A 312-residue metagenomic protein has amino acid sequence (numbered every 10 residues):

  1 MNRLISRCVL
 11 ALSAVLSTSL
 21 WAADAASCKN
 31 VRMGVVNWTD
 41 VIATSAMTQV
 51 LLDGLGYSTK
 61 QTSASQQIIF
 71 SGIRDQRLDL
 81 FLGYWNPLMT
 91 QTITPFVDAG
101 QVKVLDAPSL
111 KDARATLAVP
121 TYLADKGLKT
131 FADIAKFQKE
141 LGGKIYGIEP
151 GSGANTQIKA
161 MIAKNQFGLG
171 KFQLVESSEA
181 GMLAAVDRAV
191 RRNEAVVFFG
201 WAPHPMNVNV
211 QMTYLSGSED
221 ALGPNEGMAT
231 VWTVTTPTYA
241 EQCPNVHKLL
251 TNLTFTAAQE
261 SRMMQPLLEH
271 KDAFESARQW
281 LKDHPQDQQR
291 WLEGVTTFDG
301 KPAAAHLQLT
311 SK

Functional and structural regions predicted by a protein language model:
A25-D40, Y57-T62, G142-Y146, L250: Short, well-ordered beta-strand elements
W38-T39, K60-R74, Q173-A185: Short helix-initiation/N-cap motifs at beta->coil->alpha
S45, A64-G100, A185, P205-Q211: Pocket-flanking alpha-helical
T48-L55, K139-F172, K282: Ligand-binding cleft/hinge of the Venus flytrap
L78-G83, G153-E219: Ligand-binding pocket segment of bilobal, Venus flytrap-like solute-binding proteins
Q101-P150: A conserved helix-loop-strand patch within extracytoplasmic ligand-binding domains of the periplasmic binding
R114-A124, M228-Q242, Q265-P266: A bilobed periplasmic-binding-protein/Venus flytrap-type ligand-binding module shared by bacterial periplasmic
L253-K312: C-terminal functional modules
